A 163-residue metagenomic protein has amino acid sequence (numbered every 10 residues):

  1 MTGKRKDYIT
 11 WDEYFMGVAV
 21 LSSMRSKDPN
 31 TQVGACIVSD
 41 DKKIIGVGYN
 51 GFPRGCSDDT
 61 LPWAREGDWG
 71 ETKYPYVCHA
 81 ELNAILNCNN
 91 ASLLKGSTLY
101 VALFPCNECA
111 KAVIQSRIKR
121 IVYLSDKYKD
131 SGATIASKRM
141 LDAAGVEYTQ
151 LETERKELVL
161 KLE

Functional and structural regions predicted by a protein language model:
M1-E163: Zinc-dependent deaminase catalytic domain
